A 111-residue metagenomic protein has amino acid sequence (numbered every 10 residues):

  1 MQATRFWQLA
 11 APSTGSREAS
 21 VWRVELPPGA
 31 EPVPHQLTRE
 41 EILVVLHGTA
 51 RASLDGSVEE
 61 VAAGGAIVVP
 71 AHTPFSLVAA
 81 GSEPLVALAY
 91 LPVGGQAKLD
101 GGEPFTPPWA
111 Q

Functional and structural regions predicted by a protein language model:
M1-T4, S16-A19, V78-Q111: Double-stranded beta-helix
R5-W7, W22-L37: Conserved short histidine dyad/triad with adjacent acidic residue
W22, L46-H47, A62-A63: A cytosolic small-molecule/anion-sensing beta-strand core signal
P32-P34, A52-S53, V69, F75-G81: Short beta-strand His + acidic residue motifs that chelate non-heme Fe in jelly-roll/DSBH and cupin folds
T38-A50: Glycine- and acidic-residue-biased ligand/ion/polar-headgroup-sensing regions
G56-H72: Short acidic-glycine-tyrosine-enriched beta hairpin
H72-T73, P92: Short, surface-exposed secondary-structure boundary micro-motifs
